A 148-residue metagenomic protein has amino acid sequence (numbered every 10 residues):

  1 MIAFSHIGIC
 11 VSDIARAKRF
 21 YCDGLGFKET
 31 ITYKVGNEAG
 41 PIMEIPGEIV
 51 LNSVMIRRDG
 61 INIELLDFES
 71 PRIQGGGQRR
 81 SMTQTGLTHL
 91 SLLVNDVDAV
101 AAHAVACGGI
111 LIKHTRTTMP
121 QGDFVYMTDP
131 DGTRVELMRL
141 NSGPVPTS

Functional and structural regions predicted by a protein language model:
M1-S5: Extreme N-terminal starter segment of soluble prokaryotic enzymes
I9, L140: Short, conserved catalytic or interaction motifs in soluble domains
C10-G60, A106: Core segments of cupin and vicinal oxygen chelate
V11-A15, R58-N62, F68-R134: Vicinal oxygen chelate
T30-T32, H114, L137: Residue-level detector of high-confidence beta-strand sites
K34-G36, T118-M119, N141: Conserved beta-strand edge residues that scaffold enzyme active sites
N37, G143-S148: A short, polar/charged loop-to-alpha-helix boundary motif
